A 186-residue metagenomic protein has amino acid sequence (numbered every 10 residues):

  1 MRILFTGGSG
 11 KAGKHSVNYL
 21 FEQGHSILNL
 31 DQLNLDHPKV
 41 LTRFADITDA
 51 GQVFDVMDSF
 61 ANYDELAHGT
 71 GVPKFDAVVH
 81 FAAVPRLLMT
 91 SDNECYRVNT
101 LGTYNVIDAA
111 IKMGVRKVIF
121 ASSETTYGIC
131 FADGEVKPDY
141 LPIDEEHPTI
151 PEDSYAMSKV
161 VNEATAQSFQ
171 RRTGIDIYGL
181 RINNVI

Functional and structural regions predicted by a protein language model:
I3-Q23: N-terminal Rossmann NAD(P)H-binding glycine-rich loop of SDR-like oxidoreductase domains
T6, L30, V78-A82, V118-E124 (+1 more regions): SDR active-site strand-loop-helix element
H25-D36: Conserved glycine-rich Rossmann-like NAD(P)H-binding loop of the short-chain dehydrogenase/reductase
D36-G51: Rossmann-fold cofactor-recognition segment
I47-V98: NAD(P)H-binding glycine-rich loop region in Rossmannoid oxidoreductase-like domains and their noncatalytic homologs
R97, D133-I177: Catalytic helix-loop patch of NAD(P)-dependent Rossmann-fold dehydrogenases
V98-T103, I119-S122, S158: Short alpha-helix in the Rossmann-fold core of NAD(P)-dependent oxidoreductases
N105-E152: Conserved Rossmann-fold NAD(P)-dependent oxidoreductase catalytic core, especially the SDR/UDP-sugar
